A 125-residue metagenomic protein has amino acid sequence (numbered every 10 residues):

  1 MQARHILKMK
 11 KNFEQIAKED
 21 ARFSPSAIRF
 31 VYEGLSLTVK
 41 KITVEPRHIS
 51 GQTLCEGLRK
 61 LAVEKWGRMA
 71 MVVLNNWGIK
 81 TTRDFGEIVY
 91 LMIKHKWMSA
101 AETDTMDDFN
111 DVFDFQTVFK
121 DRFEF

Functional and structural regions predicted by a protein language model:
Q2-F125: Non-transmembrane, aqueous-exposed alpha-helical and coiled segments at domain scale
